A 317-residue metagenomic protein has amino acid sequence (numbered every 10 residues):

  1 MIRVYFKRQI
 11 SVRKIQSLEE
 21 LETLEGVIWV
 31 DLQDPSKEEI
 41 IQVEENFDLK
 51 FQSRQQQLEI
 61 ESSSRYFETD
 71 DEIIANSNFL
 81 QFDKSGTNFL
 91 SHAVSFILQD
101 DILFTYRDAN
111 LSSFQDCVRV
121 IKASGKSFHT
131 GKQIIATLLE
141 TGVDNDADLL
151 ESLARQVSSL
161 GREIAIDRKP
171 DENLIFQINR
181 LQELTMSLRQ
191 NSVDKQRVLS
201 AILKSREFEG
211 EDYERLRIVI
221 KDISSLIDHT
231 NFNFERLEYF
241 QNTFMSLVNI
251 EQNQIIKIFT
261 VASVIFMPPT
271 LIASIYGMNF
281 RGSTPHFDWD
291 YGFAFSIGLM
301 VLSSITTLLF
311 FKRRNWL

Functional and structural regions predicted by a protein language model:
M1-G210, I218, D222-H229, W316-L317: Peripheral, non-transmembrane regulatory/ligand-interaction domains of membrane transport proteins
D48, K221-L317: Hydrophobic alpha-helical transmembrane segments and their immediately adjacent juxtamembrane loops
S113, R215, D290-F293: Short acidic-hydrophobic sequence patches enriched in Asp/Glu that either
I175, Y213-L216, F234, M245: Short, structured helix-loop boundary elements
S200-Y213, Q241-E251: Long amphipathic alpha-helical coiled-coil segments
